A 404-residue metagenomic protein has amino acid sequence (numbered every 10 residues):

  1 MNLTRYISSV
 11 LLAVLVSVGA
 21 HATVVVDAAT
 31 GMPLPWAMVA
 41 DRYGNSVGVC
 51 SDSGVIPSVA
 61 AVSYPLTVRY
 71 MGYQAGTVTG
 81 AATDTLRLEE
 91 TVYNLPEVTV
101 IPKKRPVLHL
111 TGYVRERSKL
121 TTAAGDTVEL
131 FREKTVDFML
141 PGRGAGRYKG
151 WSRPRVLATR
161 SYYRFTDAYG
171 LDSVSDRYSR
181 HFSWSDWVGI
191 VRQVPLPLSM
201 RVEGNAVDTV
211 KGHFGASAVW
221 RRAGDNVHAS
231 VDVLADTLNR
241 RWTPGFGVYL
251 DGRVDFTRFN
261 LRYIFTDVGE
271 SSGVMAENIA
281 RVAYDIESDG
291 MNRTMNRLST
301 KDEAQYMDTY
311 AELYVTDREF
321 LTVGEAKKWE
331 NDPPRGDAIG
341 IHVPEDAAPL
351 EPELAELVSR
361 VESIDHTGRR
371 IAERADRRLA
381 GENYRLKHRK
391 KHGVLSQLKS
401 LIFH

Functional and structural regions predicted by a protein language model:
S8-S17: Bacterial N-terminal signal peptides
A22-G31, D52-G54, L86, V98: A short, amphipathic beta-strand motif
A29-Y43: Short, ordered, surface-exposed loop/turn motifs in non-cytosolic proteins
A37-D41, L66, V100: Hydrophobic beta-strand segments
G44-V55: Short, acidic Ser/Thr/Gly-rich low-complexity loop/linker segments typical of extracellular and cell-surface proteins
I56-Y64: Short Pro-Gly-centered beta-turn/loop motif in secreted/extracellular proteins
T67-T79: A short, solvent-exposed loop/turn motif at the edges and junctions of modular extracellular/periplasmic domains
R87-H404: Surface-exposed, low-complexity/disordered segments and acidic/polar micro-motifs at processing/linker regions
